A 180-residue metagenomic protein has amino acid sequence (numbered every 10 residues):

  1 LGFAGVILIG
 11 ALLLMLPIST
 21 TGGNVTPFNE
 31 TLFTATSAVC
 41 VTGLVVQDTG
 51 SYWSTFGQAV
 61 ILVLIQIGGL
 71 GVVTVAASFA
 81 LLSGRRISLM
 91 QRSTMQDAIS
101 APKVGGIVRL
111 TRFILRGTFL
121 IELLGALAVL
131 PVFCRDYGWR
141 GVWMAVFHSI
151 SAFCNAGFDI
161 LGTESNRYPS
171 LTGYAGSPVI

Functional and structural regions predicted by a protein language model:
L1-I180: Membrane-proximal intracellular helices of multi-pass ion channels
